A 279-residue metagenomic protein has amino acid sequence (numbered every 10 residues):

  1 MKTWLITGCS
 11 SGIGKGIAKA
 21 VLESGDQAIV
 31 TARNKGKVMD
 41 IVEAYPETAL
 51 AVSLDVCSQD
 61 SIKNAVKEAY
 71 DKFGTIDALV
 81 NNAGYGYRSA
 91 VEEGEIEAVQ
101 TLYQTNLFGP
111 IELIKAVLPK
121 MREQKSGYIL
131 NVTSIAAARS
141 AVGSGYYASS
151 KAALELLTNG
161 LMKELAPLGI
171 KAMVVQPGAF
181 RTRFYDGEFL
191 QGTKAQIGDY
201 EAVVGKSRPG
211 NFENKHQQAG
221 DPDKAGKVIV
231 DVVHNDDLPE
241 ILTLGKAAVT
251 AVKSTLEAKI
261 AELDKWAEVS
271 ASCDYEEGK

Functional and structural regions predicted by a protein language model:
S10-G12, N34: Conserved glycine-rich cofactor-binding loop
S24-D40: Conserved glycine-rich Rossmann-like NAD(P)H-binding loop of the short-chain dehydrogenase/reductase
L54-N64, I96: The beta1-alpha1 cofactor-binding region of Rossmann-like NAD(H)/NADP(H)-dependent oxidoreductases
A90-V91, E95-Q100: Substrate-binding pocket helix/loop in short-chain dehydrogenase/reductase
I114, S150-A153: Active-site helix of classical SDR
S134: Residue(s) in the substrate-gating loop at a strand-loop-helix junction that position the organic substrate next
A166-E213: C-terminal beta-strand-loop-alpha-helix "lid" module of Rossmann-like NAD(P)-dependent dehydrogenases
